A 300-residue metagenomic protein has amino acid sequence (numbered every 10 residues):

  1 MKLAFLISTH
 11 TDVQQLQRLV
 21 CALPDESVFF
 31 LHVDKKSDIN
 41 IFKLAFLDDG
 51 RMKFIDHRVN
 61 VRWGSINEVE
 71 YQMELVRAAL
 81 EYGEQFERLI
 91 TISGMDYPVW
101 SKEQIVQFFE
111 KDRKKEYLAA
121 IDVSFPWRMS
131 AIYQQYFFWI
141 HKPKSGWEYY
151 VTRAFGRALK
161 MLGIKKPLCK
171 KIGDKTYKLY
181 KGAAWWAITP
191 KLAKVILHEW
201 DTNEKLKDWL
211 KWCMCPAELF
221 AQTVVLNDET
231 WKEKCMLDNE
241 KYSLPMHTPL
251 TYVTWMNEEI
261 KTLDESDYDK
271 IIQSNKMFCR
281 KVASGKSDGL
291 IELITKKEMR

Functional and structural regions predicted by a protein language model:
M1-R300: ER/Golgi luminal nucleotide-sugar-dependent glycosyltransferases, focusing on the catalytic module
